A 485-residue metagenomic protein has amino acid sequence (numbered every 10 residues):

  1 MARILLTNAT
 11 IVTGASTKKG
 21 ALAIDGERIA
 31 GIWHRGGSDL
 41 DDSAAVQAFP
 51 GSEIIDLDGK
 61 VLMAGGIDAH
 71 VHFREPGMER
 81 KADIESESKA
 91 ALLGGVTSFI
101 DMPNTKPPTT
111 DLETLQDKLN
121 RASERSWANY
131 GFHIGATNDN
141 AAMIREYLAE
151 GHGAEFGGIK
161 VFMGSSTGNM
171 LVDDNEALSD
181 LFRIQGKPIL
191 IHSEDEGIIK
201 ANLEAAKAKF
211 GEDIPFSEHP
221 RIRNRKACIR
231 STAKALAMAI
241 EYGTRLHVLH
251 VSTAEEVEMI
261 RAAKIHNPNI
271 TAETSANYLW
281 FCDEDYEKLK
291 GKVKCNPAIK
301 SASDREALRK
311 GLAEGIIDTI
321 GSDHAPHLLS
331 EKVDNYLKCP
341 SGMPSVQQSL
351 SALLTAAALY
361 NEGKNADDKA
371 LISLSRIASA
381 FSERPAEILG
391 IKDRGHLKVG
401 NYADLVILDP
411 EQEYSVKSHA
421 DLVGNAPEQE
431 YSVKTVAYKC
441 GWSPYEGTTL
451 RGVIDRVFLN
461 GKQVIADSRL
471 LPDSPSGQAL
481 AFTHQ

Functional and structural regions predicted by a protein language model:
M1-A48: N-terminal metal-binding scaffold of metallo-dependent hydrolase/deaminase domains
A9, L22, E27, G59 (+16 more regions): Divalent metal-coordination and catalytic microenvironments
A9, N335, Y402-L480: C-terminal cap of metal-dependent C-N hydrolases
L57-R125: Metal-associated gating/positioning segment near the N- to mid-region
H72-K81, T97-L112, F132-M143, F162-D173 (+3 more regions): Divalent metal-binding segments
L112-A128, S179-I191, Q348, A352: Alpha-helix-loop-beta-strand connector modules within alpha/beta enzyme cores
A142-I320: Histidine/acidic residue-rich metal-binding segments in metalloenzymes
D213-K234, M238-G243, A313-E314, D318-I320 (+2 more regions): His/Asp/Glu-enriched, well-ordered alpha-helical/loop segment that forms or immediately abuts the divalent-metal
